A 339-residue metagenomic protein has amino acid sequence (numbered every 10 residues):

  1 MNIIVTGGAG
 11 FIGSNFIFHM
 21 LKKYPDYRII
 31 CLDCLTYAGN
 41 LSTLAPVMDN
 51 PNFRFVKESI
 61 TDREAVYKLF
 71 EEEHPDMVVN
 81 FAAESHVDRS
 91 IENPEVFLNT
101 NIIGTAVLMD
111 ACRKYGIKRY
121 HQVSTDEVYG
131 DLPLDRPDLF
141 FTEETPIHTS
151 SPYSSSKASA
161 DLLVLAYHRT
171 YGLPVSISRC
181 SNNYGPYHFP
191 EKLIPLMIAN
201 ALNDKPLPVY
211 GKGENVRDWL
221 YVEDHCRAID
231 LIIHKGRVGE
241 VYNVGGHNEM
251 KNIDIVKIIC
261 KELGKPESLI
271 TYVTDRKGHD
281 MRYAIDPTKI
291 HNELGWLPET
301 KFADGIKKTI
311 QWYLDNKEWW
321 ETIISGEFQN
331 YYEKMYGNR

Functional and structural regions predicted by a protein language model:
M1-N183, K308, Y313-N316, T322-R339: N-terminal Rossmann-like NAD(P)+-binding domain of SDR-like oxidoreductases, especially those catalyzing
I12, A38-G39, E64, H188 (+2 more regions): Residues that form or flank phosphate/diphosphate-binding pockets in enzymes that use nucleotide phosphates
H19, I29, E58, P195 (+1 more regions): C-terminal substrate-binding subdomain of Rossmann-fold SDR/epimerase-dehydratase oxidoreductases
L35, N182-G185, N215-V216, R276-K277: Short histidine/acidic/glycine/proline-rich micro-motifs that form metal- and phosphate-coordinating active-site loops
V47, D135-R136, P190-I198, T274: A glycine/serine/threonine-rich, flexible loop-to-helix segment that serves as the NAD(P) cofactor-binding "lid"
A65, V96, I103, P146 (+4 more regions): Residue-level recognition of oxygen-bearing side chains
P137, T149-S156, P186, P190-I194 (+1 more regions): The catalytic Tyr-centered alpha-helix of NAD(P)H-dependent dehydrogenases
S159, L163, Y167, M197 (+2 more regions): Hydrophobic alpha-helix immediately C-terminal to the catalytic Tyr-X-X-X-Lys motif of short-chain
